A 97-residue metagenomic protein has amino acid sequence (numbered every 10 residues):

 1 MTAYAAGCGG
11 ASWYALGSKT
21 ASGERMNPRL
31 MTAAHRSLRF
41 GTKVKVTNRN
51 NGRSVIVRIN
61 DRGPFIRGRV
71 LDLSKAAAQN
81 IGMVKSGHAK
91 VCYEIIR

Functional and structural regions predicted by a protein language model:
M1-R97: Secreted/periplasmic proteins
